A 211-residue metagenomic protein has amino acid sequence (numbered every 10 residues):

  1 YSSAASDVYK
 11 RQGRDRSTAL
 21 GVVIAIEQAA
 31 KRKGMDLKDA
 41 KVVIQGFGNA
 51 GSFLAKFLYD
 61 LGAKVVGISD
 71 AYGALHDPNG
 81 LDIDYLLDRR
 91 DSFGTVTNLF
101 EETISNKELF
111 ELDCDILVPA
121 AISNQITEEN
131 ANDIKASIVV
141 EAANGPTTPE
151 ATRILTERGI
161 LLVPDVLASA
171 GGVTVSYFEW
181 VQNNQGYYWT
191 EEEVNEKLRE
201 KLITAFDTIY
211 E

Functional and structural regions predicted by a protein language model:
Y1-A5, Y9: Single conserved hydrophobic/aromatic residue that forms the stacking wall/gate of nucleotide- or nucleobase-binding
A4, A25, F53, I126 (+2 more regions): Short Gly/charged-rich anion-binding patches and loops
V8-Y9, V42, V65-V66, I116 (+1 more regions): Hydrophobic aliphatic residue packing
K10-T18, G46, C114, V118 (+3 more regions): Catalytic cores of large soluble enzymes that bind and process phosphate-bearing ligands
G13-E111: Glycine-rich phosphate/diphosphate-binding loop of Rossmann-like nucleotide-binding domains
A29-A30, S137-E211: Adenosine-phosphate binding glycine-rich loop
A50-L54, Q125-I126, T147-P149, A170-G172: Short glycine/serine/threonine-rich phosphate/pyrophosphate-binding segments that cradle anionic phosphate groups
G73-L162: Rossmann-like adenosine-cofactor binding region
